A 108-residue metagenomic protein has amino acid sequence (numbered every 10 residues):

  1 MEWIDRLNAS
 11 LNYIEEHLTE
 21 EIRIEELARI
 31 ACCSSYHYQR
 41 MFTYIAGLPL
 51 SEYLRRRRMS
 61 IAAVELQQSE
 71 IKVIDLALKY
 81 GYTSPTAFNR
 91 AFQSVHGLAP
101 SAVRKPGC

Functional and structural regions predicted by a protein language model:
M1-W3: N-terminal leader segment of winged-helix/HTH proteins
D5-E25, Y44-Y80, P106-C108: Terminal helix-turn-helix DNA-binding modules in bacterial transcription factors
A31, Y80-G81: Core residues of bacterial helix-turn-helix
S34-S35, T83-S84: Short coil turns linking two alpha-helices in DNA-binding domains
S69, N89-C108: Short, charged amphipathic alpha-helical surface segments
